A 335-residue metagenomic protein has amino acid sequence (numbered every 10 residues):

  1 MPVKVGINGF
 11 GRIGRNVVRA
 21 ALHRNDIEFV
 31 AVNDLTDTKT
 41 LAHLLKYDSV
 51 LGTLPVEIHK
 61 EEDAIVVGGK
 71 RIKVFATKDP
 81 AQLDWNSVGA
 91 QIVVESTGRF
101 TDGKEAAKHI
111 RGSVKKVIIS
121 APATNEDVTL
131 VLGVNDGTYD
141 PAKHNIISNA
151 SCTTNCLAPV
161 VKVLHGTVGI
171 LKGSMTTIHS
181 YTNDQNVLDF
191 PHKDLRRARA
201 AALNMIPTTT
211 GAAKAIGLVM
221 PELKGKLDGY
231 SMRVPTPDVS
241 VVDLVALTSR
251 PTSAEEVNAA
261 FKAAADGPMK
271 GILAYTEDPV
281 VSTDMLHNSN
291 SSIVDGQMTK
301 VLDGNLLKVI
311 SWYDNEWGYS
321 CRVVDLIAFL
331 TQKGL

Functional and structural regions predicted by a protein language model:
M1-A198, V301, D325, Q332-G334: N-terminal Rossmann-like NAD(P) cofactor-binding subdomain of oxidoreductases, focused on the glycine-rich
P2, G229, V241, V245-L335: C-terminal active-site/capping subdomain that shapes the small-molecule cofactor and substrate pocket of enzyme
F10, G14, D102, A150-T153 (+9 more regions): Generic structural signal for well-ordered, non-membrane alpha-helical segments in soluble metabolic enzymes
L22-D26, K162-I170, S180-N183, T210 (+5 more regions): Generic secondary-structure signature for well-ordered alpha-helical cores
L35-D37, P80, A123-T124, S151-T153 (+6 more regions): Glycine-rich beta-alpha junction loops
I65, L130-L132, I146, L188 (+5 more regions): Short clusters of hydrophobic/aromatic residues that line enzyme substrate/ligand-binding pockets
K143-H144, A200-A202, V239-D243, L306-K308: Short, solvent-exposed beta-strand edge segments and adjacent coil->beta transition regions
T167-S231, P237: Catalytic core of tubulin tyrosine ligase-like
